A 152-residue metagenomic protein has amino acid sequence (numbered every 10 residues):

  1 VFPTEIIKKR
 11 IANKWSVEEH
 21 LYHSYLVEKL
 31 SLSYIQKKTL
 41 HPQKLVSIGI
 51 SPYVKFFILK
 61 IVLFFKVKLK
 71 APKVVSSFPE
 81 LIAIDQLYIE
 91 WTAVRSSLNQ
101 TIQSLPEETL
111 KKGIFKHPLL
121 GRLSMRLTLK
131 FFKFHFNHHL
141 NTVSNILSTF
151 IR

Functional and structural regions predicted by a protein language model:
V1-R152: Aromatic-glycine hotspot motif
